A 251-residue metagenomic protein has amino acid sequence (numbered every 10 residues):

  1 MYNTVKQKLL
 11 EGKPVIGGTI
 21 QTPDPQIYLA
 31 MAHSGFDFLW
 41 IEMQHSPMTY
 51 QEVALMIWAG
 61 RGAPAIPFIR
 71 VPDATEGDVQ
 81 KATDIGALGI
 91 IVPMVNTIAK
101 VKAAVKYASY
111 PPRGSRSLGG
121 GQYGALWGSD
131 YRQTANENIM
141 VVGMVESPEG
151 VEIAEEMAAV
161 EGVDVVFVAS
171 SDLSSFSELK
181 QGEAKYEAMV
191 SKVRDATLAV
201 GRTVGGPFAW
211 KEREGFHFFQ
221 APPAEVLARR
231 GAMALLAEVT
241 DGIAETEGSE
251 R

Functional and structural regions predicted by a protein language model:
M1-G17, G128-E137, K192, E247-R251: N-terminal amphipathic alpha-helix/helix-capping segment at the start of soluble metabolic enzymes
M1-P67, V71-A74, V141, G162: Conserved N-terminal beta1-alpha1 strand-loop-helix module at the mouth
I16-T19, L39-I41, P67-V71, I90-V92 (+5 more regions): Hydrophobic faces of well-ordered beta-strands that scaffold small-molecule active sites in alpha/beta enzyme cores
I20-H33, D73-K81, P148-V160, G206-W210: Short, acidic/polar
Y50-D84, K106-G114, T134-E137, G182-G205 (+1 more regions): Alpha-helix-loop-beta-strand connector modules within alpha/beta enzyme cores
G77, T83, A87-E161, V165 (+1 more regions): Conserved anion-binding
R116-W127, I139, V145-E152, A184-R251: C-terminal alpha-helical cap/extension of soluble enzyme domains
V168-K185: Glycine/Thr-rich beta-alpha phosphate-binding loop at enzyme active sites
